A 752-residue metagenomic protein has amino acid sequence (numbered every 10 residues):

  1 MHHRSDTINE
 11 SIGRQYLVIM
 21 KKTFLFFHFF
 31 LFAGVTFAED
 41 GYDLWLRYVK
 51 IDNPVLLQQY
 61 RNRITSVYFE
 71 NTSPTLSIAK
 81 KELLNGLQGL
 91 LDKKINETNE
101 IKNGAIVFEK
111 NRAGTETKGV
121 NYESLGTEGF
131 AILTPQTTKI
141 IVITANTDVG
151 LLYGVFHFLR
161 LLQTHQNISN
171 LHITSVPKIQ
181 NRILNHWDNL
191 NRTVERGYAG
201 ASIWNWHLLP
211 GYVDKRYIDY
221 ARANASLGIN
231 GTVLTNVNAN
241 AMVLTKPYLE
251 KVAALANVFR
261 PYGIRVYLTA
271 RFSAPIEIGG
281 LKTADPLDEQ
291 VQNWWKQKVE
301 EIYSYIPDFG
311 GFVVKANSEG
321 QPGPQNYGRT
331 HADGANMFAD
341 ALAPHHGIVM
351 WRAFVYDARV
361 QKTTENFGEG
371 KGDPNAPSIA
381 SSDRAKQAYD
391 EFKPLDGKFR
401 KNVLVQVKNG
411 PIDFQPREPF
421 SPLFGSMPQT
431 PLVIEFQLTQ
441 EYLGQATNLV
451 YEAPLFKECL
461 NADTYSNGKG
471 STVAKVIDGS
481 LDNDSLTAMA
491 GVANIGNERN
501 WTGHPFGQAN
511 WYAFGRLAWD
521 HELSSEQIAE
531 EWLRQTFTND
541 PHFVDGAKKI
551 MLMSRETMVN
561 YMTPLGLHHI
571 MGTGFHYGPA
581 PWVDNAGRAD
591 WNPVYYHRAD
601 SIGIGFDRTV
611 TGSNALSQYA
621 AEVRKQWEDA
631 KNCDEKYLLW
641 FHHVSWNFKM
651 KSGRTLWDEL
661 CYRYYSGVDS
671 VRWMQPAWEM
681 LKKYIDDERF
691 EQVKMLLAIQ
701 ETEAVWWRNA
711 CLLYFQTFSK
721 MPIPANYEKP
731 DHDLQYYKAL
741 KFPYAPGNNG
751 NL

Functional and structural regions predicted by a protein language model:
H2-D6, Y16: Intrinsic-disorder-associated, low-complexity terminal segments enriched in Asp/Asn/His/Tyr and depleted of Lys/Arg
M20-T23: Positively charged n-region of N-terminal signal peptides that target proteins for export
H28, T36-T138, S169-N170: Acidic, contiguous N-terminal accessory segments
Y68-S73, F108-A113, T144-N146, D188 (+3 more regions): Structural motif
T72-E82, G86, Y122-V313, A343 (+1 more regions): Feature activates predominantly on carbohydrate-active enzymes
L208, A254, G280-E530, T536: Catalytic-core regions of glycoside hydrolase
S471-L752: Catalytic domains of carbohydrate-active enzymes that cleave complex glycans
